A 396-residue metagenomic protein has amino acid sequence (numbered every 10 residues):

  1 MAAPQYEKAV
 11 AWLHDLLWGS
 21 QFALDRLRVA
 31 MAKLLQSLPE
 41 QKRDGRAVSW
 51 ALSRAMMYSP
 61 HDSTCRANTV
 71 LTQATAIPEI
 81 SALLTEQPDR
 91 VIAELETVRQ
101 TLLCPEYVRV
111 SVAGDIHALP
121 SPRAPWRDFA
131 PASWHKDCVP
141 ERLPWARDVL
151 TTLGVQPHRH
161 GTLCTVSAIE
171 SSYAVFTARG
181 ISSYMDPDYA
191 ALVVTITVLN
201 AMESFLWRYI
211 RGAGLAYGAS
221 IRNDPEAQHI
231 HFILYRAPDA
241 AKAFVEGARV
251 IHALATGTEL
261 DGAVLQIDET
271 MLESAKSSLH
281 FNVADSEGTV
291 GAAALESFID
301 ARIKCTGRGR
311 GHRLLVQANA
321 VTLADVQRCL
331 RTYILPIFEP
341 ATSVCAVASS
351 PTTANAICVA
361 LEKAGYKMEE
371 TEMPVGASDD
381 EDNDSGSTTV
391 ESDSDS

Functional and structural regions predicted by a protein language model:
M1, V112-G114, A178-G180, L234-P238 (+1 more regions): Short beta-strand-to-loop capping motifs
M1-R46, S53-A55, S59-P60, S133 (+5 more regions): M16/insulysin-pitrilysin zinc metalloprotease superfamily fold
Q5-K8, H117-A124, Y184-D188, A240-V245 (+1 more regions): Short, conserved charged micro-motifs
V10, Q73-A76, L103-E106, A168-F176 (+4 more regions): Short acidic (Asp/Glu) and glycine-rich catalytic loops that position anionic groups and cofactors
A11-H14, P187-L199, I210: Active/ligand-binding-proximal structured segments within catalytic/core domains that scaffold catalytic residues
S49-V155, T162-C164, A174, K276-S396: C-terminal regions of mature proteins
G161-T177, R208-H229, R236-A248, A294-A301: A glycine-rich, aromatic-flanked flexible loop/lid motif
A174, L192-T197, S204, R208 (+5 more regions): Feature representing long, continuous alpha-helical segments
